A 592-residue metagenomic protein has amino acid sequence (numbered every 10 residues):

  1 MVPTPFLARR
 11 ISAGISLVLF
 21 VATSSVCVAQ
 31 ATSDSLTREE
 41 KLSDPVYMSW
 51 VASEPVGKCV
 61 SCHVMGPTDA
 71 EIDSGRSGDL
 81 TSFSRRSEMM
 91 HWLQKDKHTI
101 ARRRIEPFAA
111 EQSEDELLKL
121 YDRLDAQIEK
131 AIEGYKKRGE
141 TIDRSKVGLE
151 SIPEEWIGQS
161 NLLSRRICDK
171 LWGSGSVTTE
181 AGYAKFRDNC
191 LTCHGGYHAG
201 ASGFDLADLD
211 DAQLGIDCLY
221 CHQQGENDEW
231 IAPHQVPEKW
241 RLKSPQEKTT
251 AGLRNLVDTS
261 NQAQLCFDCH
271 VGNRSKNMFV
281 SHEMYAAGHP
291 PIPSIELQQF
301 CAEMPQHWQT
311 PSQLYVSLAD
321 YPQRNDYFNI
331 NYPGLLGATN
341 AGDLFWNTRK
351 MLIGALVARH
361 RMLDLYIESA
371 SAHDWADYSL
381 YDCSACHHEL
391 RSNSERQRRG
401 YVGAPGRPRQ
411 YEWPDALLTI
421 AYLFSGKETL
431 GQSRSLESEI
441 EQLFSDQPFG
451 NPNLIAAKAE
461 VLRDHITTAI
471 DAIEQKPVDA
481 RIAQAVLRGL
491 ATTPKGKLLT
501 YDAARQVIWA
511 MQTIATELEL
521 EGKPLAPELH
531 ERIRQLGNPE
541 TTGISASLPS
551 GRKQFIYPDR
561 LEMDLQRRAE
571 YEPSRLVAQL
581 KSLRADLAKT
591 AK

Functional and structural regions predicted by a protein language model:
V2-I15: Bacterial N-terminal signal peptides that target proteins for export
S12-S25: Bacterial N-terminal signal peptides
A31-V46, G66-R166, A199-Y220, Q224-A503 (+2 more regions): Primarily the internal scaffold of c-type cytochrome electron-transfer domains, especially repeated/multiheme c-type
V46-S49, T178-T179: Short secondary-structure capping/turn segments at boundaries of alpha-helices and beta-strands
S49-C59, Y183-C190, G215-C218, A263 (+1 more regions): Residues immediately within or flanking Cys/His clusters that coordinate Zn2+ in small zinc-binding modules
S61-V64: Acidic, glycine-rich low-complexity segments
C168-Y220, E517: Post-signal peptide N-terminal segment of secreted/secretory-pathway proteins
Y411, T492-K592: A cross-kingdom marker for long, charged
